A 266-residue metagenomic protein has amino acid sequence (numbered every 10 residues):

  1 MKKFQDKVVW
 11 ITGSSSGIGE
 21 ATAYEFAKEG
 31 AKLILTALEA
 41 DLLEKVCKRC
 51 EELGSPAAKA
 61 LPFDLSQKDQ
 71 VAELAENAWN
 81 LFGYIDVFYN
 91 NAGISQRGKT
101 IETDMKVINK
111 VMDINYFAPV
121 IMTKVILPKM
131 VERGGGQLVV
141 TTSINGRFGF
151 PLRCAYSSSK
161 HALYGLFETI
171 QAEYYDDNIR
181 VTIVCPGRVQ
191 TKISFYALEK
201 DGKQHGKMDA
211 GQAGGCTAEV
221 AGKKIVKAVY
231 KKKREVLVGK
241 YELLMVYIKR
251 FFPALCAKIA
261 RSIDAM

Functional and structural regions predicted by a protein language model:
V8, G13-G17: Conserved glycine-rich cofactor-binding loop
E29-V46: Conserved glycine-rich Rossmann-like NAD(P)H-binding loop of the short-chain dehydrogenase/reductase
P62-E73, M105: The beta1-alpha1 cofactor-binding region of Rossmann-like NAD(H)/NADP(H)-dependent oxidoreductases
K99-T100, D104-N109: Substrate-binding pocket helix/loop in short-chain dehydrogenase/reductase
T123, S159: Active-site helix of classical SDR
S143: Residue(s) in the substrate-gating loop at a strand-loop-helix junction that position the organic substrate next
D176-K240: SDR active-site lid
